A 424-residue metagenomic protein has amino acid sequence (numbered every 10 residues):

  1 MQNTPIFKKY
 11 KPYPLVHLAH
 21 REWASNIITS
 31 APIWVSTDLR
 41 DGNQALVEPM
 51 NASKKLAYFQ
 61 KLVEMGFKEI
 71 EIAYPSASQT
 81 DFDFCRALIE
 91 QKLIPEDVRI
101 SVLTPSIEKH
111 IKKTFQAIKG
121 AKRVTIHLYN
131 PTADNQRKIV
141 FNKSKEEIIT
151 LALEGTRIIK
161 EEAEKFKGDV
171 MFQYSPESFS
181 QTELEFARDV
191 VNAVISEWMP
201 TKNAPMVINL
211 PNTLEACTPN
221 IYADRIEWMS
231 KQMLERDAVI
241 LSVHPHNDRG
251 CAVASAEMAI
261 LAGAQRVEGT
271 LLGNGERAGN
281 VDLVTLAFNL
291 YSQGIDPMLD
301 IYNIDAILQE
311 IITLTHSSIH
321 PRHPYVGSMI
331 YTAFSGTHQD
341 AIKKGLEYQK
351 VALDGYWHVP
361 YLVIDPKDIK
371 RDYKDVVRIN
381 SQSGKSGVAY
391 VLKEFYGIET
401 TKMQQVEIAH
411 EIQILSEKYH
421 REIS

Functional and structural regions predicted by a protein language model:
M1-E108, V376-I379, S383, A389-V391: N-terminal capping/small domains of soluble enzymes
M1-R40, G294-S424: A mid-to-C-terminal "edge-of-domain" accessory segment
N3-Y10, W34, M50-E69, C85-Q91 (+3 more regions): Alpha/beta enzyme core
D41, A45, P75-Q79, A133-N135 (+4 more regions): Short, small-residue-enriched loops and turns at beta-alpha junctions that line or gate enzyme active sites
M65, Q91-P95, A117, G155-F166 (+7 more regions): Change "in soluble alpha/beta enzymes" to "in soluble alpha/beta proteins
A73-P75, L103, Y129, S175-E177 (+6 more regions): Generic beta-strand/beta-sheet core signal
F84-L88, V281-T285, E417: Short low-complexity, flexible loop/linker segments enriched in glycine and/or proline with clustered acidic
L214-A352: Catalytic alpha/beta core domains of metabolic enzymes, predominantly
